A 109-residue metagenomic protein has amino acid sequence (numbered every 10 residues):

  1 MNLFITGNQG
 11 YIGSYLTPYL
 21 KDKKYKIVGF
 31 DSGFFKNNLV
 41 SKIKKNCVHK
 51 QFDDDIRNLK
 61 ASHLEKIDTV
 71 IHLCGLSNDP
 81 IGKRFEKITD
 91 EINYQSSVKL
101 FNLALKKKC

Functional and structural regions predicted by a protein language model:
M1-T69: N-terminal Rossmann/SDR dinucleotide-binding element
T6, T89, S97: Ser/Thr-centric signal marking residues that sit in or immediately flank functional binding/regulatory motifs
G10, F34, S77-N78, S96: Alpha/beta-hydrolase active-site loop signature
S14, Q95-V98: A structural signal for well-ordered alpha-helical segments within the folded catalytic domains of diverse enzymes
D53-I92, L103: NAD(P)H-binding glycine-rich loop region in Rossmannoid oxidoreductase-like domains and their noncatalytic homologs
V98-C109: Conserved Rossmann-fold NAD(P)-dependent oxidoreductase catalytic core, especially the SDR/UDP-sugar
